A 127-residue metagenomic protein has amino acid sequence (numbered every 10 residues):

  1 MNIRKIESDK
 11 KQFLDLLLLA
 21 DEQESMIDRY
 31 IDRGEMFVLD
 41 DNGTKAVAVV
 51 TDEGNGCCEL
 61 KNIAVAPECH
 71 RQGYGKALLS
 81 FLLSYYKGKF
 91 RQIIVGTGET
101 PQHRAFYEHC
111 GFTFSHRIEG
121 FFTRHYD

Functional and structural regions predicted by a protein language model:
R4-N62, A66: Acetyl-CoA-dependent GNAT
E59, K89-R91, G111: Short loop/turn motifs at secondary-structure junctions
I63-R71, G98: A short, internal acetyl-CoA/4′-phosphopantetheine-binding micro-motif in the GNAT/acyltransferase core
V65, L79, T100-H103, G120-Y126: Short glycine/proline-centered loop/turn elements that form peptide/ligand docking sites
C69, G73-F81: Conserved acetyl-CoA pyrophosphate-binding loop and the N-cap/start of the following alpha-helix in GNAT-like
Y85, F106: Short alpha-helical functional segments enriched in proximate histidine and acidic residues
Y86-E99: Conserved GNAT acetyl-CoA-binding A-motif
I94-G96, E108, T113-D127: Conserved catalytic-core motifs of GNAT/GCN5-like acyltransferases
